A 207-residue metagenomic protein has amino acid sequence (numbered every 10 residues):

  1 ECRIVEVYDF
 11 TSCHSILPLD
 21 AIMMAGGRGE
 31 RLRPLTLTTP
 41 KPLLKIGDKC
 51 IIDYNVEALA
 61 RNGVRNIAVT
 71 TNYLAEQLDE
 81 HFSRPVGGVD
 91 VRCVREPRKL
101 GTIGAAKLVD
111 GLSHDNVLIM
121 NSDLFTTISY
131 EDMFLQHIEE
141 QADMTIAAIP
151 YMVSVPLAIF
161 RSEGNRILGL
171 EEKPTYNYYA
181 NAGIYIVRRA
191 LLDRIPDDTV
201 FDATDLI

Functional and structural regions predicted by a protein language model:
E1-D9, N165: A glycine-centered beta-loop-beta connector
Y8-T38, L44, I51: N-terminal nucleotide-binding beta1-loop-alpha1 segment
P42, D90-R92, R166: Conserved beta-strand segments of alpha/beta enzyme cores
L43, I159-S162, I207: A structural signal for short hydrophobic beta-strand segments in well-ordered beta-sheet cores
K45, T127, R161, Y185-I186: Short aromatic/basic micro-patch
K49-S122, T127, D132, R194-D197: Conserved N-terminal catalytic core of the sugar/cofactor nucleotidyltransferase
L118, F125, E131-I138, Y151-S154 (+1 more regions): Catalytic-core segments of class I nucleotidyltransferases/pyrophosphorylases that form NMP-activated intermediates
E140-P150: A short, conserved acidic/glycine-rich loop-to-beta-strand motif that forms the donor nucleotide-sugar/metal
